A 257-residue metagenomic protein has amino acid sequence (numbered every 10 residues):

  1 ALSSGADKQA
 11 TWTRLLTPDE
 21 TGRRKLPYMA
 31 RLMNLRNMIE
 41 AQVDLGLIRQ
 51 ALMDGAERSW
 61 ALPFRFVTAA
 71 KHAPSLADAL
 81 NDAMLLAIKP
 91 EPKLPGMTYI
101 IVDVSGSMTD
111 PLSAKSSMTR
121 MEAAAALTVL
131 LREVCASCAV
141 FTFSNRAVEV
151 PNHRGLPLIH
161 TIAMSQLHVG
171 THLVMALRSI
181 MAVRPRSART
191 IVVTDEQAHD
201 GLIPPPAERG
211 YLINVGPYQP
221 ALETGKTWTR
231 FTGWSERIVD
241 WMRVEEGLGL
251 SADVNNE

Functional and structural regions predicted by a protein language model:
A1-S117, A136-E257: Long lumenal/extracellular ectodomains of secretory and single-pass membrane proteins
E122-A139: Metal-dependent nuclease catalytic cores in nucleic-acid-processing enzymes, especially RNase H-like/related
